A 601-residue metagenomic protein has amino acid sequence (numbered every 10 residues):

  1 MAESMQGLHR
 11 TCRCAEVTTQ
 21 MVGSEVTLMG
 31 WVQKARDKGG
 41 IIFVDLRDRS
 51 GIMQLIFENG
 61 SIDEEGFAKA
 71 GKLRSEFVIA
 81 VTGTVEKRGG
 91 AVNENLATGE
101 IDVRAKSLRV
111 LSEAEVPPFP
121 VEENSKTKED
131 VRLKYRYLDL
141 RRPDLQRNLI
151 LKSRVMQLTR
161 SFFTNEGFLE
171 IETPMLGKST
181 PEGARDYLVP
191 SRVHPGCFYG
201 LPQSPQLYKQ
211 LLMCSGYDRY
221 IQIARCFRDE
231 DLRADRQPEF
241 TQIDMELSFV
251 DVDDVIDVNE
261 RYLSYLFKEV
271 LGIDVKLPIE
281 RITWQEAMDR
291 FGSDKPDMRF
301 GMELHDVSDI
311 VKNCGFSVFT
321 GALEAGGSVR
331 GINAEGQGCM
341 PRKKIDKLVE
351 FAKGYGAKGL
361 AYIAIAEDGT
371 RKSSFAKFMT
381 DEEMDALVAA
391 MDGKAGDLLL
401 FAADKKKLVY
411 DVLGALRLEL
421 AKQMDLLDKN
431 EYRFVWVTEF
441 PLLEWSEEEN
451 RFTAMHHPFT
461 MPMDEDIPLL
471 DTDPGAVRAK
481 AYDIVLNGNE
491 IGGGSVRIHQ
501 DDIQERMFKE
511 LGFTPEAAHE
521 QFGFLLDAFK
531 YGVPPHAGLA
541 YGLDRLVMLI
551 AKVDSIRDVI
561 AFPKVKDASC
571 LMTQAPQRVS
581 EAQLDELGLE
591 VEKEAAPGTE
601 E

Functional and structural regions predicted by a protein language model:
M1-E601: Class II aminoacyl-tRNA synthetase catalytic cores and aaRS-like
